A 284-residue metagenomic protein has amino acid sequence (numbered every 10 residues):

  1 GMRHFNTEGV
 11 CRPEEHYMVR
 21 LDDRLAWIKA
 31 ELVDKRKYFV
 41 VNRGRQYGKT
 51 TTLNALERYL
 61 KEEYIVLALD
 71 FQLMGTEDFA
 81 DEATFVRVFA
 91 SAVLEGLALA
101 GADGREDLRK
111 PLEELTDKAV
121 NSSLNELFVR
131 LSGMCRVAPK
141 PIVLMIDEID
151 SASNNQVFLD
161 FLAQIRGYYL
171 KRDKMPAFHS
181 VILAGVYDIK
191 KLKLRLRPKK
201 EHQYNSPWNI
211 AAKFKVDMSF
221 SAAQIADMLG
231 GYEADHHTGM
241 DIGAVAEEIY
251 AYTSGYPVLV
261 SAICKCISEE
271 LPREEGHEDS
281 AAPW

Functional and structural regions predicted by a protein language model:
G1-Y59, R130-M134, Y232: Walker A/P-loop-proximal flanking segment of P-loop NTPase domains
H4-V10, D103-R109, W208: Short, basic/glycine-rich phosphate-binding loops at helix/coil junctions that contact nucleotide phosphates
E8-R12, P141, S153-S254, C266-W284: The catalytic "switch" region of P-loop NTPases
E15-V19, V120-N121, H237: Short, flexible loop segments at the rims of nucleotide/cofactor-binding pockets, characterized by
L21-K29, N121-V129, L162, A222-L229: Short, well-ordered alpha-helical scaffold segments within catalytic/effector domains
L32, K61, Y169, D173: Conserved ATPase "switch" residues in P-loop NTPase domains
K35-Y47, T51-F161, H179, Y187-I189: P-loop NTPase nucleotide-binding core
F39, L53, E57, A90 (+3 more regions): Short, amphipathic alpha-helical segments that act as regulatory/interfacial helices in nucleotide-processing proteins
